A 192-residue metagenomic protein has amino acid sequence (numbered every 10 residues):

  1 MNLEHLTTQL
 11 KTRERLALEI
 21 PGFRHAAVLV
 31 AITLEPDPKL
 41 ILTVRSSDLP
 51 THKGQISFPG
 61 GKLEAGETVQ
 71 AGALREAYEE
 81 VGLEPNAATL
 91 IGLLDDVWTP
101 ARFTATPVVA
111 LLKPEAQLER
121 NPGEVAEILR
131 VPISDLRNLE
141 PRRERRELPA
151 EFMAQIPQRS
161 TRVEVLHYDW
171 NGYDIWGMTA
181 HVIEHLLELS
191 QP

Functional and structural regions predicted by a protein language model:
M1-S57, K62-E115, V125, S134 (+1 more regions): N-terminal leader/linker segments that precede catalytic domains of diphosphate-processing enzymes
L118-R142: Acidic, glycine-rich loop-and-strand cores that form catalytic or ligand-binding grooves in diverse globular domains
I133, R143-E144, L148-P149, L189: N-terminus-biased detector of the onset of the functional/mature region
L139-R145, Q158, R162: Non-DNA-binding regulatory cores of transcription-related proteins, predominantly C-terminal effector-binding
